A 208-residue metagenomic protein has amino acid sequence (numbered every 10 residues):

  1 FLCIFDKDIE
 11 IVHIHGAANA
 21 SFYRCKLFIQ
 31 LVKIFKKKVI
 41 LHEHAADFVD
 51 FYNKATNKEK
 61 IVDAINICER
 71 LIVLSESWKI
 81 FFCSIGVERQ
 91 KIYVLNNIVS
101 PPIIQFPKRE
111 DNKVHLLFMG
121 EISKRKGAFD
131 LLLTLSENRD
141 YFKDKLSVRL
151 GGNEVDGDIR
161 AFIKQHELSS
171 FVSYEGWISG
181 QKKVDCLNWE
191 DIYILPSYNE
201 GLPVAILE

Functional and structural regions predicted by a protein language model:
G16-S21, K37-A55, R70: A short, histidine- and acid-enriched strand-loop-helix "catalytic/donor-clamping" loop that lines the nucleotide-sugar
I61-I104: Donor nucleotide-sugar binding/catalytic pocket of nucleotide-sugar-dependent glycosyltransferases
V99, K108-E137, R149-G151: Conserved donor-binding/catalytic core segment of Leloir-type glycosyltransferases
M119, L146-R160, G176-W177: Glycosyltransferase donor-sugar binding loop
R160-I178: Nucleotide-activated donor-binding/catalytic signature segment of Leloir-type glycosyltransferases, i.e., the conserved
W177-I178, D185-E190: Short alpha-helical donor nucleotide-sugar binding micro-motif in glycosyltransferases
Y193-I194: A short hydrophobic beta-strand element within the catalytic core of glycosyltransferases that build diverse glycans
Y198: Aromatic "clamp/platform" in nucleotide-sugar-dependent glycosyltransferases that forms part of the donor/acceptor
